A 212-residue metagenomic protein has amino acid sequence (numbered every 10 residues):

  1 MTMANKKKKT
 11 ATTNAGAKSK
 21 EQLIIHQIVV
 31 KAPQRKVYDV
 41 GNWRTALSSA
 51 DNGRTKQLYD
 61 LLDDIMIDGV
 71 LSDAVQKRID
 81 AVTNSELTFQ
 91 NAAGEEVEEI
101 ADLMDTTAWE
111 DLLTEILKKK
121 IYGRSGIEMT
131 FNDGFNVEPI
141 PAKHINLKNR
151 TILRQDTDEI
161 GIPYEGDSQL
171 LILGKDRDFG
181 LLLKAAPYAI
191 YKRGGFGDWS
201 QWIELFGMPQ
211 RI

Functional and structural regions predicted by a protein language model:
T2-V70, A81-I212: Structured, contiguous alpha/beta core segments that scaffold functional sites
Q76-R78: Intrinsic, low-complexity terminal and presequence regions
